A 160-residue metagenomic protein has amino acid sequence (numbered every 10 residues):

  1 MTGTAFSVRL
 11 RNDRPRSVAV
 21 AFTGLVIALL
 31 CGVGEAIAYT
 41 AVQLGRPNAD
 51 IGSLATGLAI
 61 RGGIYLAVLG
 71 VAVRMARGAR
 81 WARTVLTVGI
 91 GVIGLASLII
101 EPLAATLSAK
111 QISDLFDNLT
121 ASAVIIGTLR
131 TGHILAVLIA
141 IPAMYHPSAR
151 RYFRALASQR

Functional and structural regions predicted by a protein language model:
M1-R160: Topology signature of small-to-medium multi-pass alpha-helical membrane proteins
